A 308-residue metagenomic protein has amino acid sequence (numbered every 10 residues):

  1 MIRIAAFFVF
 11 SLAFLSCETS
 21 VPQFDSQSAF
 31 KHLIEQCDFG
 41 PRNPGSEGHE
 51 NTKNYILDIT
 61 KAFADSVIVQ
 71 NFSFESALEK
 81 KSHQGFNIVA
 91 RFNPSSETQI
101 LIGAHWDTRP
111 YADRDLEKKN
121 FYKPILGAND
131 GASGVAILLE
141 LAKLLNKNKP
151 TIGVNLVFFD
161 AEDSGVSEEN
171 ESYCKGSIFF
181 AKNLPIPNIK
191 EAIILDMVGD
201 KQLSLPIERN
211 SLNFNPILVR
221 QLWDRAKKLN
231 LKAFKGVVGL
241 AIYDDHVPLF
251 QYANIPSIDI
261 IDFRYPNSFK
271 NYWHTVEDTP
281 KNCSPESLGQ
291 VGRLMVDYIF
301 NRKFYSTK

Functional and structural regions predicted by a protein language model:
L15-S16: C-terminal motif of bacterial Sec signal peptides marking the signal peptidase cleavage site
S20-Q23, D38-E47, F74-E79, F121-G131 (+5 more regions): Second-shell loop/turn segments in exported
S28-E35, N51, Y55-A62, S133-E140 (+8 more regions): Extracytoplasmic/secreted proteins, especially bacterial periplasmic and envelope-associated proteins
I34-S95: A non-catalytic alpha/beta surface segment that caps or lines the substrate-entry region of metallo-dependent hydrolase
N43-P44, S73-E75, P94-S96, W106-P110 (+5 more regions): Solvent-exposed loop/turn segments at secondary-structure junctions within structured extracellular/periplasmic domains
N71, K201-K308: Active-site-adjacent substrate-binding region of metalloamidase/peptidase-like peptide-processing proteins
V89, Q99-G103, N155-F158, K190-D196 (+2 more regions): Structural recognition of the beta-strand scaffold that forms the well-ordered cores of secreted hydrolase catalytic
Y122-I217, A241, D245-H246: Acidic/histidine-rich catalytic neighborhood of metal-dependent amide-processing enzymes
